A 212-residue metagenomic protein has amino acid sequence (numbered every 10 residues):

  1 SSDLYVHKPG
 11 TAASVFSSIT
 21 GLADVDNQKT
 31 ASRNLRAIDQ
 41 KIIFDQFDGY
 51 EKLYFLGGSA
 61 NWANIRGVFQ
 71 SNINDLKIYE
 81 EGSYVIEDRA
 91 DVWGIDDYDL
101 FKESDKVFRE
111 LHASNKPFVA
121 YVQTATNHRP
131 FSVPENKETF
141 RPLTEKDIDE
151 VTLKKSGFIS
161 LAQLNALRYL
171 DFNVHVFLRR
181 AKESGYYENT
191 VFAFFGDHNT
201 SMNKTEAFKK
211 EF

Functional and structural regions predicted by a protein language model:
S2-F212: Solvent-exposed soluble domains appended to multi-pass membrane proteins
